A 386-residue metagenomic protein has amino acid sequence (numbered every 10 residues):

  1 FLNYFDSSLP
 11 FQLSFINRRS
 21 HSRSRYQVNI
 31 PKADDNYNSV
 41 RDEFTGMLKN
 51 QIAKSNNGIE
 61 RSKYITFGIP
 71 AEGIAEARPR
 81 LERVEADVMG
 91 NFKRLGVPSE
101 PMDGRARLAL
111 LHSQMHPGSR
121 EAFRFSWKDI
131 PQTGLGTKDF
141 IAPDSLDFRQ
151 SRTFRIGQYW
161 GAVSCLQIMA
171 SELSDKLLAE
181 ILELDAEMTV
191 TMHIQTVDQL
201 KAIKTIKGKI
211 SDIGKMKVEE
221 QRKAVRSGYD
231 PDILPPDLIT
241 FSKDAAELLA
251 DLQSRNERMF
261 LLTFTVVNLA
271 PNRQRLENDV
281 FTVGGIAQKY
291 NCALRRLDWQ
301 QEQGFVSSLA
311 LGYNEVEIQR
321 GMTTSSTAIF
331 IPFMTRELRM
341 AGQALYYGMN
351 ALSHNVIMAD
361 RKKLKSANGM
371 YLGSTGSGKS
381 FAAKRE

Functional and structural regions predicted by a protein language model:
F1-N3, G342-E386: Glycine-rich phosphate-binding loop of nucleotide-binding enzymes
F1-T335: Extended, folded cores of ATP/NTP-driven motor/assembly subunits in large transport and secretion machines
L338: Conserved short secondary-structure elements within globular domains
